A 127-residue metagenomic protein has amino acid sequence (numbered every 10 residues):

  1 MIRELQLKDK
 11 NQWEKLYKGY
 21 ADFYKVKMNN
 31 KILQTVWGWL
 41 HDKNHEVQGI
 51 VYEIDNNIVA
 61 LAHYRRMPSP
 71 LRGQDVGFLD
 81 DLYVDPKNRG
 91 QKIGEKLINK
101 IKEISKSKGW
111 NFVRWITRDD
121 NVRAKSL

Functional and structural regions predicted by a protein language model:
M1-K15: A short beta-loop-alpha structural element at the N-terminal edge of CoA-dependent acyl/N-acetyltransferase catalytic
Y17-W39: Conserved GNAT-fold acetyl-CoA-binding loop/helix
L40-V51, F78: A short helix-loop-beta-strand connector motif used in the catalytic cores of GNAT acetyltransferases and, in some
V51, N57-R66, Y83: Conserved beta-strand in the GNAT
M67-L79, R89, K108-N111: A conserved beta-turn-beta hairpin within the catalytic core of GNAT-like acetyltransferases that forms part
V84, G90-E103: Conserved acetyl-CoA-binding loop-helix of GNAT-fold acetyltransferases
E95, D119-L127: Conserved active-site alpha-helix within GNAT-family acetyltransferase domains
S105-T117: Conserved GNAT acetyl-CoA-binding A-motif
